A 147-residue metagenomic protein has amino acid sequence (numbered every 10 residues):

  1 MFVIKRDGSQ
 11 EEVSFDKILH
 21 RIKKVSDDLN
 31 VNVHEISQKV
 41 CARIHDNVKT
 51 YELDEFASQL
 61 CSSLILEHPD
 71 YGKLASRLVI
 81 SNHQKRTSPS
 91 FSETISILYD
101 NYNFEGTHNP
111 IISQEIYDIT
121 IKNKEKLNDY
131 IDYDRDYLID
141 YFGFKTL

Functional and structural regions predicted by a protein language model:
M1-L147: Extended catalytic cores of very large enzyme megasubunits
